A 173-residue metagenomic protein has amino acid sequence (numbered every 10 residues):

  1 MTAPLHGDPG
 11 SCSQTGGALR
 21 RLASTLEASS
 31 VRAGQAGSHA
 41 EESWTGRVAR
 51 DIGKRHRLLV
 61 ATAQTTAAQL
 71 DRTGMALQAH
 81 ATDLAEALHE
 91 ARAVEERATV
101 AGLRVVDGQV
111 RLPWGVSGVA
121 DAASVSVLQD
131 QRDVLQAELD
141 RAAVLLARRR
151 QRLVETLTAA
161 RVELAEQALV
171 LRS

Functional and structural regions predicted by a protein language model:
M1-S173: N-terminal secretion-targeting helices of virulence/extracellular proteins, encompassing both classical Sec signal
